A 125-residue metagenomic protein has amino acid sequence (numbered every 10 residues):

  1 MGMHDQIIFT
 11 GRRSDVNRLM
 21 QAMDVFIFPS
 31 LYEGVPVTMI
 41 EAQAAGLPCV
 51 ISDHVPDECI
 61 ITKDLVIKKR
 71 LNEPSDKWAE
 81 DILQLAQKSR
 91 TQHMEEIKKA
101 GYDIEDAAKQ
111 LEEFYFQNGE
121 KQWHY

Functional and structural regions predicted by a protein language model:
M1-G11: Nucleotide-activated donor-binding/catalytic signature segment of Leloir-type glycosyltransferases, i.e., the conserved
R12, L31: Aromatic "clamp/platform" in nucleotide-sugar-dependent glycosyltransferases that forms part of the donor/acceptor
N17, P36-A44, E58: Short alpha-helical segment that forms part of, or immediately flanks, the ligand-binding pocket in carbohydrate-active
M23: An anion/phosphate-binding loop that grips the pyrophosphate of nucleotide cofactors and donors
M39, P48-S52: Short hydrophobic beta-strand element within catalytic cores of glycosyltransferases and related nucleotide-activated
E58-Q87, E105: Change "using UDP/GDP/dTDP sugars" to "using nucleotide sugars
S89-Y125: A charged, aromatic-enriched C-terminal amphipathic alpha-helix characteristic of glycosyltransferases across folds
